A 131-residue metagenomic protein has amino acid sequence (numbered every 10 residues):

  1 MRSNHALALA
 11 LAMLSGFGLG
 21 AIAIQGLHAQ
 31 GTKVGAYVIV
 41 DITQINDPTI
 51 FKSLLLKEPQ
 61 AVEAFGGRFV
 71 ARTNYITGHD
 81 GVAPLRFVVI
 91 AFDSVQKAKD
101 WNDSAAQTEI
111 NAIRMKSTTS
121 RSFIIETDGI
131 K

Functional and structural regions predicted by a protein language model:
M1-M13: Bacterial N-terminal signal peptides that target proteins for export
G16-R86, A91-D100, E126-K131: Short S/T/G/P-rich N-terminal loop/turn motif that feeds into the first structured element of a domain
A106-A112: A common structural junction motif
I113-I124: A short beta-strand-loop micro-motif that forms or neighbors metal/cofactor- and ligand-binding patches at active-site
